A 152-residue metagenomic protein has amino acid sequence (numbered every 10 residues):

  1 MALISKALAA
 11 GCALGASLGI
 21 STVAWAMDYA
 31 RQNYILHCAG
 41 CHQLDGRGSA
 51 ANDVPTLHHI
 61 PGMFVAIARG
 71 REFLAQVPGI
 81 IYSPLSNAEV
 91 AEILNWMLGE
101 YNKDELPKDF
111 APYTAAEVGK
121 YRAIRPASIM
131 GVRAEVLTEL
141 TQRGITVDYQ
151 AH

Functional and structural regions predicted by a protein language model:
M1-S5: N-terminal secretory signal peptides that target proteins for export/translocation
A9-G19: Bacterial N-terminal signal peptides
S17-N33, D45-G48: Electrostatic cytochrome c docking/interface patches
A30, Y34, A66-F73, E89-V90 (+1 more regions): Stable alpha-helical elements in mature extracytoplasmic
R31, R47-S83: Gly/Gly-Pro-rich "capping" loops immediately C-terminal to redox-active cysteine motifs in periplasmic/lumenal
Y34-L44, I93, M97: The canonical Cys-X-X-Cys-His
A68-P107: Mid-chain, structured segments of secreted extracytoplasmic proteins
A88, G99-H152: Flexible coil segments in periplasmic/lumen-exposed cytochrome c-class electron-transfer proteins
